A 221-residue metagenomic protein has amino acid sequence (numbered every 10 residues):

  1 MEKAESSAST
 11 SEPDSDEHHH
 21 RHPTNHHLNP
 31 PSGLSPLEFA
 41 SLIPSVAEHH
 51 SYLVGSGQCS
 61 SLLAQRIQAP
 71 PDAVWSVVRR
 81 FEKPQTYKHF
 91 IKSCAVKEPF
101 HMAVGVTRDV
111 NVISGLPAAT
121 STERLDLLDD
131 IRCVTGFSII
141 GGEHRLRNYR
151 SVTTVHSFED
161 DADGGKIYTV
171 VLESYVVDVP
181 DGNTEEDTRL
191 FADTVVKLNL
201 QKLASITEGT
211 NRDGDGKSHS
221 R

Functional and structural regions predicted by a protein language model:
E2-A103: Hydrophobic ligand-binding cavity/cleft-lining segments
E2-S6, G136-L198, S205: Beta-strand/loop substructures that line and gate deep hydrophobic ligand-binding cavities in soluble
V46, K202-R221: Short, highly charged C-terminal tails/helix-capping segments
Y52-G57, V96-V104, L128-R132, F158-K166: Short, ordered beta-strand-loop transition motifs
Q58-A64, T107, T120, V134 (+2 more regions): Intrinsic-disorder/low-complexity, polar/charged segments enriched in Ser/Thr/Lys/Arg/Asp/Glu/Gln
D72, R79-R147, G209-T210: Glycine-rich portal/gate segments that line the openings of hydrophobic small-molecule binding cavities
V74, V78, R108-V110, L125 (+4 more regions): Structural signal for hydrophobic/aromatic residues that build the beta-strand cores of folded beta-sheet domains
I91-V96, T188-R189, H219-S220: Short amphipathic alpha-helical segments embedded in low-complexity Lys/Glu-rich regions
